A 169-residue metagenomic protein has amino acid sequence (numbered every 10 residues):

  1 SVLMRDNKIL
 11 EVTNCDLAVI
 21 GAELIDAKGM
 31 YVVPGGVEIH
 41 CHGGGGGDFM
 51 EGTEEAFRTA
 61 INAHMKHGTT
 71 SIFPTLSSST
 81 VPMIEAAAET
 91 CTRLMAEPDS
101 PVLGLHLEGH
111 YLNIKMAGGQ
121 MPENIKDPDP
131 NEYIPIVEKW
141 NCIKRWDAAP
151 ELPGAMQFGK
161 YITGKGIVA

Functional and structural regions predicted by a protein language model:
S1-V33: Histidine-rich, glycine-flanked metal-binding segment
V2, N7, G29, H40 (+3 more regions): Divalent metal-coordination and catalytic microenvironments
M4, G52, P128: A conserved hydrophobic position in a structured secondary element of the catalytic/binding core that shapes
V12-C15, A27-K28, G35-I39, T75 (+3 more regions): Fold-independent oxyanion-binding glycine-rich loops and adjacent beta-strand/coil segments at enzyme active sites
I20, D26-A27, G44-G45, H106 (+1 more regions): Residue-level signal for pocket-adjacent positions within structured domains
I20, G68-S71, P101, C142: Short loop/turn motifs at secondary-structure junctions
A27-M83: Metal-associated gating/positioning segment near the N- to mid-region
T80-A169: Histidine/acidic-residue-rich, glycine-tolerant segments that coordinate divalent metal ions
